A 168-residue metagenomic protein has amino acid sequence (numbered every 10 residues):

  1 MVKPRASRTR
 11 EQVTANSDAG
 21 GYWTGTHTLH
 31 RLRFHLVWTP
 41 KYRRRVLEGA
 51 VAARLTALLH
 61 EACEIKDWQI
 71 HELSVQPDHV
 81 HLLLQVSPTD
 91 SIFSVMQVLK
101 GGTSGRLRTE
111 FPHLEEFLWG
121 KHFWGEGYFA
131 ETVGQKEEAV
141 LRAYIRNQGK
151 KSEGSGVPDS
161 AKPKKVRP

Functional and structural regions predicted by a protein language model:
M1-P168: Basic nucleic-acid-binding interfaces
